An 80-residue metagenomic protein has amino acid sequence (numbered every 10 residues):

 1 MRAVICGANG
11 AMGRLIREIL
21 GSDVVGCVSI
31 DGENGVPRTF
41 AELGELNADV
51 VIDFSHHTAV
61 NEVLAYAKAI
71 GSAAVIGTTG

Functional and structural regions predicted by a protein language model:
M1-R2: Residues that mark the start of a beta-strand
I5-E18: N-terminal Rossmann NAD(P)H-binding glycine-rich loop of SDR-like oxidoreductase domains
N9, I30-D31, G80: Residues in the short beta-alpha loop(s) of Rossmann-like NAD(P)-binding domains
A11, E33, H57: Conserved Rossmann-like nucleotide-cofactor binding loop
E18-L20, A41, L64-A69: Short, glycine/charged-enriched secondary-structure capping and boundary segments
I19-P37: NAD(P)-binding Rossmann-fold cofactor-contacting core
E33-A48: Short acidic low-complexity segments
D49-G80: Glycine/small-residue-rich loop that forms an oxyanion/phosphate-binding "nest" at active or ligand-binding sites
